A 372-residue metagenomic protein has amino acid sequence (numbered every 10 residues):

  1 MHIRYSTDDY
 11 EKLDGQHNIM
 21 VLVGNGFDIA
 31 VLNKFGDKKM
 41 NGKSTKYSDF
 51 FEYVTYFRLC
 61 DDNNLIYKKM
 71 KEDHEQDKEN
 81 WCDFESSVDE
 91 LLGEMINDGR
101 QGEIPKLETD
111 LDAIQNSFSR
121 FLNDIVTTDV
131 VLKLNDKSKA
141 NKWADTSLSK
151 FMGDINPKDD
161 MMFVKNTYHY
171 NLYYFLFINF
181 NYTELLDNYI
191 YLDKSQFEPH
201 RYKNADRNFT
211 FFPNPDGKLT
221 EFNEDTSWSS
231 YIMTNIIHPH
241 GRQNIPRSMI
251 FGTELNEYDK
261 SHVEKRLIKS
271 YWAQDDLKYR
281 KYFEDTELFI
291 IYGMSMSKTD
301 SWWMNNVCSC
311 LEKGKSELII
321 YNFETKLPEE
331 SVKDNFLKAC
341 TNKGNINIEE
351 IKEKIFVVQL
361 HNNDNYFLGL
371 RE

Functional and structural regions predicted by a protein language model:
M1-N25, I29-V31, M40, L277-E372: SIR2/sirtuin-family catalytic core signature
M1-Y173: Gly/serine-rich nucleotide phosphate-binding loop at the start of the catalytic core of nucleotide/ADP-ribose-handling
H2-S6, K150-T167, F212-E224, V263-K281: A Trp-anchored, charged/polar loop motif used as the substrate-binding/catalytic surface of acyl/ester-handling
G26-F27, V88, L92, I96 (+6 more regions): Short, flexible loop/turn elements at secondary-structure junctions
F177, N181, I236-H238, I355-V357: Conserved beta-strand scaffold positions in the cores of enzyme catalytic domains, especially in NTP/NDP-utilizing
E184-D193: Short active-site loop/helix that positions an aromatic residue
K194-R207: A short alpha->loop->secondary-structure connector
N223-F283: Flexible internal linker/loop segments at domain or repeat junctions
